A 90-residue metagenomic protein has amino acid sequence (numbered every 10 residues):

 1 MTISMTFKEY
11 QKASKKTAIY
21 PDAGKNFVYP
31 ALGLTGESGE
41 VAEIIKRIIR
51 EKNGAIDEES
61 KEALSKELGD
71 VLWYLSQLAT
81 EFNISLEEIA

Functional and structural regions predicted by a protein language model:
M1-A90: Flexible "arm" and connector segments at domain edges
